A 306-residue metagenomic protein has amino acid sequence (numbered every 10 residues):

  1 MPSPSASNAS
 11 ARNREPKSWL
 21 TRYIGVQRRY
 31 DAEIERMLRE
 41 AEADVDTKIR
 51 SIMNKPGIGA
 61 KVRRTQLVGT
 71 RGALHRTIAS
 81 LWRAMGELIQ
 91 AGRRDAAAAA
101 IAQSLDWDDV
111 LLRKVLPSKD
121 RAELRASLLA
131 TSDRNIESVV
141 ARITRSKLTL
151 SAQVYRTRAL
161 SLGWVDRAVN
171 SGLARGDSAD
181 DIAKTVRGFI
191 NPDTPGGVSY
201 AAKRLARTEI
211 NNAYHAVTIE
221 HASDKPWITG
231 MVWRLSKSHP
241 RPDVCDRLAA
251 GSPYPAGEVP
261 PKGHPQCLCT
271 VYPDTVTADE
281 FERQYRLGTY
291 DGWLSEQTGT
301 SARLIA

Functional and structural regions predicted by a protein language model:
M1-I190, T277-A306: N-terminal leader/targeting and assembly helices and adjacent pre-domain segments
A183, D193-L287: Acidic, glycine-rich two-metal-ion catalytic cores of nucleic acid-processing enzymes
